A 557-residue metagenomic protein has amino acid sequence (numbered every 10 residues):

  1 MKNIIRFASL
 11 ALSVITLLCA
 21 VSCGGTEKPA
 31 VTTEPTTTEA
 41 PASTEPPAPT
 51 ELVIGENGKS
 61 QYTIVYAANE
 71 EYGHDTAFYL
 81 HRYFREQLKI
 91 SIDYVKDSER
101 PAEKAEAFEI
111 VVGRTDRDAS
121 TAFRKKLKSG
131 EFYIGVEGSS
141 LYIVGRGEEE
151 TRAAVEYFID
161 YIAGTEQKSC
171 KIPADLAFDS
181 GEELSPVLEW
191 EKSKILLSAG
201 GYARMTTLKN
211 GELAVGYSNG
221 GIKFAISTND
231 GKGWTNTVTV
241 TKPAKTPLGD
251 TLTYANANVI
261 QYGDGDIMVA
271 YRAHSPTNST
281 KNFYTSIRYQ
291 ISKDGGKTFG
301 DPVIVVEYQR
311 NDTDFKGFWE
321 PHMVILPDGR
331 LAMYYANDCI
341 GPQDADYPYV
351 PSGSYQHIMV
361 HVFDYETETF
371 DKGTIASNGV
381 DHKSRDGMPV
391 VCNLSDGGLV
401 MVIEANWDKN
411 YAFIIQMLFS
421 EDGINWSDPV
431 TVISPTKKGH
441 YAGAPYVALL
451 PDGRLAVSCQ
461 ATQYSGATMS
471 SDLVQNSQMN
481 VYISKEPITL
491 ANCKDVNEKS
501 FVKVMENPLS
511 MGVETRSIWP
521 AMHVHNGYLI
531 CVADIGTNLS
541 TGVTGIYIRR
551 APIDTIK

Functional and structural regions predicted by a protein language model:
M1-N3: N-terminal secretory signal peptides that target proteins for export/translocation
I5-G25: Sec-dependent N-terminal signal peptides of Gram-positive bacterial secreted proteins and lipoproteins
L10, T32-T33, E39, E45 (+1 more regions): Intrinsically disordered, low-complexity Ser/Thr- and Pro-rich stretches
A11, Y79, I287: Short Gly/charged-rich anion-binding patches and loops
L17, V21, K168, A332-M333 (+1 more regions): Secreted/extracellular small peptides and ectodomain modules produced from precursors
L18-T38: Sec-dependent signal peptide cleavage junction
T36-L184: Solvent-exposed alpha-helical segments and adjacent loops that form catalytic or protein-interaction surfaces
G181-K557: Asp-box/BNR beta-propeller blade signature and adjacent active/binding-site loops in extracellular glycan-interacting
